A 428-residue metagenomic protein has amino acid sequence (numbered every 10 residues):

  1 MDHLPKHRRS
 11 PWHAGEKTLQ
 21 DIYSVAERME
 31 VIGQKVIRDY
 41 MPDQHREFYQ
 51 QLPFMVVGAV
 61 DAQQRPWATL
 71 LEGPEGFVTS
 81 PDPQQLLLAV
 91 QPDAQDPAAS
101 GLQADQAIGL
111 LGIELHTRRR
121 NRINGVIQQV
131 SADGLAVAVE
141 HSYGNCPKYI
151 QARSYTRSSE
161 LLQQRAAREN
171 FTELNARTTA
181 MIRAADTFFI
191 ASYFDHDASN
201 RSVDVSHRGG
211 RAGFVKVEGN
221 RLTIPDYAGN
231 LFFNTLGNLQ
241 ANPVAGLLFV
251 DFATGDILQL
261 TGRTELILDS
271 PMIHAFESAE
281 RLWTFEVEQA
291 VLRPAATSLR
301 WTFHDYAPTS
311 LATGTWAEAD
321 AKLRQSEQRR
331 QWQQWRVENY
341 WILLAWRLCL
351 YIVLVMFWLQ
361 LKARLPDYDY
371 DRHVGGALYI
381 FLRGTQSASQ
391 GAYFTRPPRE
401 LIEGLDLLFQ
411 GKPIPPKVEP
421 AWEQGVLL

Functional and structural regions predicted by a protein language model:
M1-W341, A345-L348, I352-L361, G375 (+3 more regions): Binding-site signature for planar aromatic cofactors or substrates
L350-G391: Conserved nucleotidyltransferase catalytic core and NTase-mimicking acidic/glycine-rich helix/loop elements in nucleic
T385-I402, D406: Generic C-terminus detector
